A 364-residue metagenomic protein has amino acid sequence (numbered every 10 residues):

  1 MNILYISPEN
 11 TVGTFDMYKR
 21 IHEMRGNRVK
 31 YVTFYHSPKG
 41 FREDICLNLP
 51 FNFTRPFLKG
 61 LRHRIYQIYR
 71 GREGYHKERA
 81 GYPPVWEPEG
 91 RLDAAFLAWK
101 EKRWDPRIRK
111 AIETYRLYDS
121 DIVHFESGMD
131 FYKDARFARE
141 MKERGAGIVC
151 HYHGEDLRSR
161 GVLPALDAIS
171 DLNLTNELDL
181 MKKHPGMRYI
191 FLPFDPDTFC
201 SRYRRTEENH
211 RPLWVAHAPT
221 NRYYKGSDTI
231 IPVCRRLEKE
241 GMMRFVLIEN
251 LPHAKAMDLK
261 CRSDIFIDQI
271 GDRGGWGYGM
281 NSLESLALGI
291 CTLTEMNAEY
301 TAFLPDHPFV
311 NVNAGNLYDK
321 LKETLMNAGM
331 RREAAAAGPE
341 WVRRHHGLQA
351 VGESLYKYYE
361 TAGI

Functional and structural regions predicted by a protein language model:
M1-L47, Y118: N-terminal subdomain of nucleotide-sugar transferases
N2-S7, A94-E101, I112-Y132: Short N-terminal targeting/anchoring amphipathic segment
L4, R204-K225, I231: Conserved donor-binding/catalytic core segment of Leloir-type glycosyltransferases
I122-G128, A138-L157, N173-T175: Active-site proximal beta-strand in glycosyltransferases
V149, D156-L157, A168-R204, H210: Donor nucleotide-sugar binding/catalytic pocket of nucleotide-sugar-dependent glycosyltransferases
S285-T294: Short hydrophobic beta-strand element within catalytic cores of glycosyltransferases and related nucleotide-activated
T301-K322: Change "using UDP/GDP/dTDP sugars" to "using nucleotide sugars
M326-E360: A charged, aromatic-enriched C-terminal amphipathic alpha-helix characteristic of glycosyltransferases across folds
